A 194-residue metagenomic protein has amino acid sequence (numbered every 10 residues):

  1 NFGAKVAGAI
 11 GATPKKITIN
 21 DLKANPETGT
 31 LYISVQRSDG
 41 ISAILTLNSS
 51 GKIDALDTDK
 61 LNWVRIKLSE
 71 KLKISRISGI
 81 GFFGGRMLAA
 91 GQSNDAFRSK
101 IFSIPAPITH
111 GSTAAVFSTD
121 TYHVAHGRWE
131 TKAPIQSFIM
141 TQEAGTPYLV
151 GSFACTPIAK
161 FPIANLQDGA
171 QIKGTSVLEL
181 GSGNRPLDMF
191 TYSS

Functional and structural regions predicted by a protein language model:
N1-S194: Sequence/structural signature of beta-propeller domains
